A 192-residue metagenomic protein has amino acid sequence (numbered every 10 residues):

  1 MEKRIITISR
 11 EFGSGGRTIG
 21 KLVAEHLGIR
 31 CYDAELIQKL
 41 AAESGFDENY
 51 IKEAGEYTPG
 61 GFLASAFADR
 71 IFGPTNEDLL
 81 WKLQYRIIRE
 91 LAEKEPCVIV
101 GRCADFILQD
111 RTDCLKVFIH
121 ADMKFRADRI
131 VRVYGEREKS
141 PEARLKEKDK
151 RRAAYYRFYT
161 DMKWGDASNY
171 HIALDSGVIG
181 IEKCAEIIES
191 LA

Functional and structural regions predicted by a protein language model:
E2-E11, E95: Pre-Walker A (Motif I) flank of P-loop NTPase domains
I8-A24: Glycine-rich phosphate-binding P-loop
R30-A42: Short beta-strand-centered segment that lines the nucleotide-binding/catalytic pocket of NTP-utilizing
A41-P96: ATP-dependent small-molecule kinase phosphotransfer cores that center on conserved nucleotide phosphate-binding segments
P59-A66, R137-I181: Small-molecule kinase domains that catalyze NTP-dependent phosphoryl transfer to phosphate-bearing small molecules
L91, A104-D110: RNA pseudouridine synthases
D110-V133, E138-K148: Conserved phosphate-donor/acceptor-positioning beta-strand/loop module used by diverse small-molecule
